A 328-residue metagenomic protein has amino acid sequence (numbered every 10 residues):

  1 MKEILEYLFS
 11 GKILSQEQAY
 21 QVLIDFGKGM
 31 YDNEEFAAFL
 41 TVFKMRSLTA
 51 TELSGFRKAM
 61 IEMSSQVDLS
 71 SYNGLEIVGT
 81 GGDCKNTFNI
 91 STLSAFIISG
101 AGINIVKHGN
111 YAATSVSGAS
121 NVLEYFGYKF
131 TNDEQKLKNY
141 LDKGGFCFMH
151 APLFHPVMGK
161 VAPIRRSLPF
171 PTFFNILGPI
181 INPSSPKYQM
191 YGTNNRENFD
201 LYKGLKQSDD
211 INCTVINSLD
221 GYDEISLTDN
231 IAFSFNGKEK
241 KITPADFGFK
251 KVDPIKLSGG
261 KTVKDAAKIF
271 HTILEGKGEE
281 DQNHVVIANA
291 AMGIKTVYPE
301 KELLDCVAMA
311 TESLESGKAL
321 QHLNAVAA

Functional and structural regions predicted by a protein language model:
M1-T87, A101, I105, V252-L257 (+4 more regions): Acidic, glycine/proline-rich low-complexity segments that act as flexible tails and inter-domain linkers
Y7, E62-S65, T87, G102 (+2 more regions): Glycine-rich anion-binding loops and their surrounding alpha/beta cores
F9-K12, F26, S71, F96 (+3 more regions): N-proximal short alpha-helices
A38, T92-I97, V285, N289-M292: Short amphipathic alpha-helical face segments that pack within enzyme cores and frequently flank/anchor catalytic
G79, D83-Y140: A generic, well-ordered mixed alpha/beta core segment in the N-terminal half of proteins
